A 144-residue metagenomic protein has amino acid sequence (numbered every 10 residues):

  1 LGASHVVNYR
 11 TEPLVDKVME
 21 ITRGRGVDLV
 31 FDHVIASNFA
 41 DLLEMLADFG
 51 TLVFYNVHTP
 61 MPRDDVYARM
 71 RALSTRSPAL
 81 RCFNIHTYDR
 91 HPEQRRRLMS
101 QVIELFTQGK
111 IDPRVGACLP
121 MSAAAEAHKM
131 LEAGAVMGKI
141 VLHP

Functional and structural regions predicted by a protein language model:
L1-S37: Adenosine-nucleotide cofactor-binding segment
E12, A40, S122-A125: Residues in well-ordered alpha-helical elements
K17, I21, M45, L105 (+1 more regions): CheY-like receiver
G24, I103, K110-C118, A125-P144: C-terminal capping/lid region of NAD(P)-dependent oxidoreductase domains
G26-F31, V53-F54, P113-G116: Short catalytic-loop micro-motif centered on adjacent basic/acidic residues
S37-K110, P144: Glycine-rich phosphate-binding loop and adjacent beta-alpha segment of Rossmann(oid) nucleotide-cofactor-binding
